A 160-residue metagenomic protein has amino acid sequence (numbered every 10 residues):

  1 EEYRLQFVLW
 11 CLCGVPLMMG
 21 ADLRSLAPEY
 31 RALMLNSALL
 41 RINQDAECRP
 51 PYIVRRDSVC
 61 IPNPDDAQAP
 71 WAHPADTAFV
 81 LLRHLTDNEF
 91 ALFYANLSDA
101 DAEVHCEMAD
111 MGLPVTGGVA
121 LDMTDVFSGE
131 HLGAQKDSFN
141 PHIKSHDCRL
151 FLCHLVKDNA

Functional and structural regions predicted by a protein language model:
E1-Y52: Aromatic/acidic polysaccharide-binding cleft in carbohydrate-active enzymes
E2-L5, L26, T116, L132 (+1 more regions): Active-site-proximal structural scaffolding
W10-C13, M18-G20, P70-V115: Carbohydrate-binding surface patches
M19-G20, L26-Y30, D99-A102, H131-G133 (+1 more regions): Flexible loop/turn segments at secondary-structure boundaries
L39-R55, V59-H84: C-terminal functional modules
L92, M123, H146: Hydrophobic, well-ordered secondary-structure elements that form the walls of internal hydrophobic environments
A109-S128: Solvent-exposed beta-hairpin/edge-strand motifs
G133-A160: C-terminal beta-strand-rich structural cap/linker in extracellular carbohydrate-active enzymes
